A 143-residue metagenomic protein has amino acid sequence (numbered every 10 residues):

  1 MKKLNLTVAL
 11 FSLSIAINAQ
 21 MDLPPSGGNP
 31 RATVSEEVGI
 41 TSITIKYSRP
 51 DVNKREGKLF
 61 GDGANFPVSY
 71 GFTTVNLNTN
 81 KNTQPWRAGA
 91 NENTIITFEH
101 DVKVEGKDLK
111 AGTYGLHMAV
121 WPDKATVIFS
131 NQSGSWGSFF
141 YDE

Functional and structural regions predicted by a protein language model:
M1-D22: Bacterial Sec-dependent N-terminal signal peptides
Q20-K110, G115-E143: Targeting-peptide/extracellular-domain and disordered-appendage signature
